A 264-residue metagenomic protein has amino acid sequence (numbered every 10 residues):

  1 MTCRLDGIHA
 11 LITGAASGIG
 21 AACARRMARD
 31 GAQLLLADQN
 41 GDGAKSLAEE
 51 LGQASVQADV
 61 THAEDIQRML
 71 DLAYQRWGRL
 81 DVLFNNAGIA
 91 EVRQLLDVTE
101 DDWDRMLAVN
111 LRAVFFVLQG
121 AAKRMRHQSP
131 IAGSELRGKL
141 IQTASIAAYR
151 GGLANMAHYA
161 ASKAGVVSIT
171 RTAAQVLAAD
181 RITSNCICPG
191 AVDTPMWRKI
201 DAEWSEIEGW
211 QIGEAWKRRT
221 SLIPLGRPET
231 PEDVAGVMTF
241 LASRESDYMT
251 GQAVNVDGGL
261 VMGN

Functional and structural regions predicted by a protein language model:
T2, R150, M238-T239, T250-N264: Short C-terminal tail/terminal secondary-structure segment of NAD(P)H-dependent dehydrogenase/reductase domains
Q94-L95, D102-L107, R219: Substrate-binding pocket helix/loop in short-chain dehydrogenase/reductase
V98, G151-A160, T172, I200: Active-site loop-to-helix junction immediately N-terminal to the catalytic Tyr of the SDR YXXXK motif in Rossmann-fold
L118, S162, T170: Active-site helix of classical SDR
K123, Q175-V176, D247: Alpha-helical segment proximal to the catalytic Tyr-Lys
S145: Residue(s) in the substrate-gating loop at a strand-loop-helix junction that position the organic substrate next
A178, T183, M249-G251: Short, small/polar-rich loop/turn modules that mediate ligand/substrate recognition or access, typified
